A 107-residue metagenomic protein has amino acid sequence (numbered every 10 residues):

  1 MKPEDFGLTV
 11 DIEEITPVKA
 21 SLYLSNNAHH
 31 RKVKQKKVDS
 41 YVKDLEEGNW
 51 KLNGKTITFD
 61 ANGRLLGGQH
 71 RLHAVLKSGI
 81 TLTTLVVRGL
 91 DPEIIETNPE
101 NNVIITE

Functional and structural regions predicted by a protein language model:
M1-K77, T81-R88: Short alpha-helix boundary/capping and kink motifs at helix termini
I80-E107: Amphipathic, charge-rich alpha-helical segments that serve as recognition/docking helices
